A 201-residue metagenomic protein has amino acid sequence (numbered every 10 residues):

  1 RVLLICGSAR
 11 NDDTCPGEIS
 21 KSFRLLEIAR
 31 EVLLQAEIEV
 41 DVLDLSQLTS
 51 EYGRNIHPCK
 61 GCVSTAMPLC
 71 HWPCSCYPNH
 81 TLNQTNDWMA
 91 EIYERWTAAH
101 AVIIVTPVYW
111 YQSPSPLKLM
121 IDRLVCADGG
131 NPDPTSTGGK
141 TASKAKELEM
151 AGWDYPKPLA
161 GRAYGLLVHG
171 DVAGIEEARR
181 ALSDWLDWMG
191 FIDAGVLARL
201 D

Functional and structural regions predicted by a protein language model:
R1-S136: N-terminal beta1-alpha1-beta2 submodule of the flavodoxin-like/Rossmannoid cofactor-binding fold
A9, T49, D171, L200-D201: Glycine-rich beta-alpha junction loops
E37-D44, I192-L200: Short beta-strand elements in bilobed, periplasmic/extracellular small-molecule ligand-binding domains
S115-P116, P132-R199: Short, glycine-/small-residue-rich phosphate/pyrophosphate-handling segment
